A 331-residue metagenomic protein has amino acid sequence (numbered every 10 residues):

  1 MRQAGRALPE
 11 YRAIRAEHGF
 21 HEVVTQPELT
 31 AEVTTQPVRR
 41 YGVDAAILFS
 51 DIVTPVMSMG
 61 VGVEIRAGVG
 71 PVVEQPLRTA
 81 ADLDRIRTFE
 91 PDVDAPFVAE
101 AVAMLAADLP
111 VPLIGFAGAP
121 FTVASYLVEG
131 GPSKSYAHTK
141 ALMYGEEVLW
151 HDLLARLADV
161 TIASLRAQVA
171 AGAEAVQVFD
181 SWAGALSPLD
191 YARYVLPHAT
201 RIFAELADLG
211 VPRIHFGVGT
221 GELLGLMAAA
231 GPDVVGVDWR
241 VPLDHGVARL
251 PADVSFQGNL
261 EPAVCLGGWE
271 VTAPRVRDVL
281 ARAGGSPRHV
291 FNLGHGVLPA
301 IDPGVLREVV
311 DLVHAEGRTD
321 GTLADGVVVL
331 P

Functional and structural regions predicted by a protein language model:
M1-A4, D94-P331: Active-site loop segments of alpha/beta catalytic cores
M1-A67, A281, P303-P331: N-terminal basic, low-complexity leaders that serve as flexible interaction/assembly modules and, when applicable, as
Q3-R6, E10-A16, T25-Q26, T54 (+10 more regions): Generic structural "secondary-structure junction" signal
Y11-V24, A80-P91, D208, A228: Short, basic, glycine/proline-bearing loop/turn elements
A45-A67, L77-R78, D84-P91, A117 (+2 more regions): Glycine-rich, proline-tolerant flexible connector loops at the mouths of alpha/beta enzymes
V63-T79, S133-K140: A charged helix-plus-loop insertion that forms the helical arch/lid used to bind and gate nucleic-acid substrates
G68-D108: A gly/proline- and charged-residue-enriched helix-loop-helix capping module
